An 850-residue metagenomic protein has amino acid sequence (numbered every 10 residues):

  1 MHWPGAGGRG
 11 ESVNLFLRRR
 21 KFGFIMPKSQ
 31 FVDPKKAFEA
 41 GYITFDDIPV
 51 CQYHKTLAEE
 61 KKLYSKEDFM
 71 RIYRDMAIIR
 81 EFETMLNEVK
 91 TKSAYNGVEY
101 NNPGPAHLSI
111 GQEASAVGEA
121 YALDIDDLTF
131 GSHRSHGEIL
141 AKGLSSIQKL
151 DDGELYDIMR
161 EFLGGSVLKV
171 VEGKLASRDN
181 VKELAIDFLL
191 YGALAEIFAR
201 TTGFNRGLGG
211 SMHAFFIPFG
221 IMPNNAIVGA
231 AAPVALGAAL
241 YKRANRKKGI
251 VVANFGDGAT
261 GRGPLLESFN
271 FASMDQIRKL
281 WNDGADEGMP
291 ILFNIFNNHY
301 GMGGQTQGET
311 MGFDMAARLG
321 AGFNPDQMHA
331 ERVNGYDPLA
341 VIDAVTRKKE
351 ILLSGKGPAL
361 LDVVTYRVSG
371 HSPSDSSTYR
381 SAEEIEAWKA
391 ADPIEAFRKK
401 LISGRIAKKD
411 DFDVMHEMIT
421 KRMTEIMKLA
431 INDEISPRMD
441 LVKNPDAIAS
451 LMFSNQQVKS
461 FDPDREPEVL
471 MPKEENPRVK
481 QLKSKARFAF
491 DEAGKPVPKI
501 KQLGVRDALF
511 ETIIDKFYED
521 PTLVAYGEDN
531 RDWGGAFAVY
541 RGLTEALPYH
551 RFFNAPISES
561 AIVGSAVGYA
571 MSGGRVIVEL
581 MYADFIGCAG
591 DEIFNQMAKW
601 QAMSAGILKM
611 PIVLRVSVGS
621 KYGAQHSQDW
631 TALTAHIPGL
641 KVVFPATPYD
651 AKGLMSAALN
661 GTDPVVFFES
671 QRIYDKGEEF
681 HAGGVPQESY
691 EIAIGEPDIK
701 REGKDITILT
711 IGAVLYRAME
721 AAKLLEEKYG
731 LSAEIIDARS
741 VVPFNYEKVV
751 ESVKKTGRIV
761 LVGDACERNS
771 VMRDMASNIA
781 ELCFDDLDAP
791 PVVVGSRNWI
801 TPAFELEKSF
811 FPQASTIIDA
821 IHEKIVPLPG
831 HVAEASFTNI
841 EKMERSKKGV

Functional and structural regions predicted by a protein language model:
F16-S115, Y156-D157, V167-L168, A176-S177 (+3 more regions): Conserved acidic/glycine
E81, E88, K92, G97-I291 (+3 more regions): Cofactor-binding active-site loop characterized by glycine-rich and histidine/acidic residues
N96-N102, E172-S177, G209-N225, K248-N254 (+7 more regions): Glycine/charged-rich beta-loop-alpha catalytic/anionic-binding loops adjacent to active sites
A114-V117, F219-N297, G335-S354, V524 (+3 more regions): Thiamine diphosphate
T129-S132, R206-G207, L236, A253 (+10 more regions): General beta-strand structural signal in soluble alpha/beta enzymes
K279-M439, G542, L608-M610, Q671-V850: Thiamine diphosphate
Y622-L709: Phosphate/diphosphate-binding glycine-rich loops and adjacent basic-rich segments that engage nucleotide
